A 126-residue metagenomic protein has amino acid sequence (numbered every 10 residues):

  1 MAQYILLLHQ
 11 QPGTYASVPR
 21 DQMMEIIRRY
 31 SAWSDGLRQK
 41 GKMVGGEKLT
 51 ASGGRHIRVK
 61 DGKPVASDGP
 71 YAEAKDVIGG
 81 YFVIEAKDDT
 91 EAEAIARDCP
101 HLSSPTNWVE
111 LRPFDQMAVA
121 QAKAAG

Functional and structural regions predicted by a protein language model:
M1-G126: Conserved, structured core segments of small domains
